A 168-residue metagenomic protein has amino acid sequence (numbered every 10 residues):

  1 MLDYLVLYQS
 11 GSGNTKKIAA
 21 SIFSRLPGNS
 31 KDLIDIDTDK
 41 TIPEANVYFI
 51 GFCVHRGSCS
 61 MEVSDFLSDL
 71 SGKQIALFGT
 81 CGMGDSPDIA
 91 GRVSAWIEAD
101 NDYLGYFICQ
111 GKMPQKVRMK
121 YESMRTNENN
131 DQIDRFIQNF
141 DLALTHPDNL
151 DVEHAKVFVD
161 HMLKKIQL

Functional and structural regions predicted by a protein language model:
M1-Y8, N139-T145: General secondary-structure propensity
L2, P43, N101: Structured loop/turn residues at beta-strand edges in well-structured enzyme cores
L2-R25: N-terminal beta1-alpha1 ligand-phosphate binding loop
G13, K31-D35, S60: Secondary-structure junction/capping motif
R25-S30, V47-L168: FMN-binding flavodoxin-like domain, especially the glycine-rich phosphate-binding loop
D32-E44: Short acidic low-complexity segments
